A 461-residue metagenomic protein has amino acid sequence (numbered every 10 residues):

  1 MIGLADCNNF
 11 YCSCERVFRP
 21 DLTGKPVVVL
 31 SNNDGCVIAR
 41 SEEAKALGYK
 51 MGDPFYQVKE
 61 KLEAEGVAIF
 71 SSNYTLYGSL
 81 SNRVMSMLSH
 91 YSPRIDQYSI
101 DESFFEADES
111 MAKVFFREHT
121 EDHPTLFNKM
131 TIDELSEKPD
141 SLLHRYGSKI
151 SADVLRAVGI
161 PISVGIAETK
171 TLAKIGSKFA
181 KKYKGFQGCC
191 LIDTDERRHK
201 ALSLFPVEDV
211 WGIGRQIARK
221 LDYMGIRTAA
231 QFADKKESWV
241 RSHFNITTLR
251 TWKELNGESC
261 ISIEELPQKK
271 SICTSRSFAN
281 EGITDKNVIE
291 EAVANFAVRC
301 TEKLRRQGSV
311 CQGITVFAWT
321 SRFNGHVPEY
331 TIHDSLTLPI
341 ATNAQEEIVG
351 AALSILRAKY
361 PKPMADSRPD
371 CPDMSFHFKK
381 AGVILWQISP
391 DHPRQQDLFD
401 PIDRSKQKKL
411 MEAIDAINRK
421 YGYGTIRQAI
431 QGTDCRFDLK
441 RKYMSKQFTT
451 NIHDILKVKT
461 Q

Functional and structural regions predicted by a protein language model:
M1-N256, I263, R404-Q461: Gly/Gly-Pro- and Ser/Thr-rich, intrinsically disordered tail segments characteristic of DNA damage-repair and tolerance
T23-K25, I160, Q312, Y330-D334 (+2 more regions): A generic structural signal for short beta-strands and their flanking turns/coil linkers
Y98-E102, A167-K170, S309-G313, F376-K380: Short Gly/Ser/Thr- and Asp/Glu-enriched loop/turn motifs at secondary-structure junctions
S103, V310-N324, A381-P393: Core structural elements
V114, A173, N324-V327, D391-P393: Short acidic/His/Gly/Ser-rich catalytic and metal-binding motifs that mark active-site loops of diverse hydrolases
T120-T125, T331-D334, D397-D403: Short intrinsically disordered coil segments
D209, I217-S375: DNA-contacting surface of Y-family translesion DNA polymerases
T337-Q461: Acidic, metal-coordinating catalytic segment for phosphate/diphosphate chemistry, firing primarily on the Nudix
